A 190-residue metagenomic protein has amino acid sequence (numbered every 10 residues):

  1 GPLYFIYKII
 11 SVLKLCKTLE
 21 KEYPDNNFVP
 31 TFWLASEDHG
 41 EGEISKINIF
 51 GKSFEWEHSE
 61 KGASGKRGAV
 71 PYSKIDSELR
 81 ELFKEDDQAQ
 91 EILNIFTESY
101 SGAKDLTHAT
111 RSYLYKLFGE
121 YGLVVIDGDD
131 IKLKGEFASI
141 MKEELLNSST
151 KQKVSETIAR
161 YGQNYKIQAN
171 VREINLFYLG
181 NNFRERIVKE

Functional and structural regions predicted by a protein language model:
G1-E190: N-terminal targeting/trafficking signals and adjacent low-complexity tails
